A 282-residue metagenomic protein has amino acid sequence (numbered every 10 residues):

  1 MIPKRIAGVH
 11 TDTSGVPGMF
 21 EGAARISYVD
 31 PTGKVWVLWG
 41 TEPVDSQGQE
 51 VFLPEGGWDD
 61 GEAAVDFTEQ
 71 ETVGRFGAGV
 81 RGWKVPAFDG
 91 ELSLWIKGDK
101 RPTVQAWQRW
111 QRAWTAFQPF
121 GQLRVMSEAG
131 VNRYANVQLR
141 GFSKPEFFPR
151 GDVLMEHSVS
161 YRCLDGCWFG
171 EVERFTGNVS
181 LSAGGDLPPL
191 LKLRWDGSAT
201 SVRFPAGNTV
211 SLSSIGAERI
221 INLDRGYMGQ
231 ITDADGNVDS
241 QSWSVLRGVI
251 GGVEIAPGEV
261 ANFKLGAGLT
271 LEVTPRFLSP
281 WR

Functional and structural regions predicted by a protein language model:
M1-F67: Polar/acidic, low-complexity leader/linker segments enriched in S/T/G and N/D
I2-R5, C167-R282: Intrinsically disordered, low-complexity segments enriched in serine, threonine, and glycine
M19-A24, T115-G121, W195-A199: A short, compositionally biased
V35-E42, S46, R133-G141, T209-G216 (+1 more regions): Short amphipathic beta-strand/extended segments with alternating polar/hydrophobic composition
Q70-V104, G151-C167, V260-A261: Oligomerization/assembly interface segments of phage tail-like spikes and tubes
K84-F88, T115-F117, G151-V153, G185-L187 (+1 more regions): Solvent-exposed loop and beta-edge segments used for protein-protein assembly and interaction
S93-R140: Short, acidic/charged, Gly/Pro-enriched secondary-structure junctions
Q122-C167: Short beta-strand and beta-hairpin "edge-sheet" elements
